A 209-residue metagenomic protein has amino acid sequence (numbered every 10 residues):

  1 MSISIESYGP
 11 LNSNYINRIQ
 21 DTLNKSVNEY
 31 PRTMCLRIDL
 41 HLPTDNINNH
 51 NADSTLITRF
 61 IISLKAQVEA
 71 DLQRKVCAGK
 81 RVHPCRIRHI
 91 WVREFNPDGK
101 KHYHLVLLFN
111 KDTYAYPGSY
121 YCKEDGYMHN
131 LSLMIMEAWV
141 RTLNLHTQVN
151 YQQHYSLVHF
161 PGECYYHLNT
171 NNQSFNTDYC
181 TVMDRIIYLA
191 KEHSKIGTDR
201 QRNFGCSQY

Functional and structural regions predicted by a protein language model:
M1-Y30, D112-Y209: Catalytic "initiation/cleavage/transfer" segments centered on a nucleophilic residue and adjacent nucleic-acid-engaging
S2-I5, N14-Y15, T33-C35, D45-N49 (+2 more regions): Intrinsically disordered, low-complexity Ser/Thr/Pro/Gly-rich regulatory segments
L23-V27, C77-K80, R88-P97: Catalytic micro-motifs at enzyme active sites that drive phosphoryl/nucleotidyl and oxygen chemistry
R37, A70-R88, H146-Y165: Short glycine-rich, low-complexity/disordered patches
R37-P43, V106-K111: Short loop/turn segments at strand-loop or loop-helix junctions that form parts of catalytic or ligand-binding pockets
L40-R86: Short N-terminal edge-element motif at the start of the domain
I47-N49, Q73, C77, K100-K101 (+1 more regions): Short, solvent-exposed secondary-structure capping/transition elements
R88-A115: Histidine-centered divalent-metal-coordination microenvironment in nucleic-acid enzymes
